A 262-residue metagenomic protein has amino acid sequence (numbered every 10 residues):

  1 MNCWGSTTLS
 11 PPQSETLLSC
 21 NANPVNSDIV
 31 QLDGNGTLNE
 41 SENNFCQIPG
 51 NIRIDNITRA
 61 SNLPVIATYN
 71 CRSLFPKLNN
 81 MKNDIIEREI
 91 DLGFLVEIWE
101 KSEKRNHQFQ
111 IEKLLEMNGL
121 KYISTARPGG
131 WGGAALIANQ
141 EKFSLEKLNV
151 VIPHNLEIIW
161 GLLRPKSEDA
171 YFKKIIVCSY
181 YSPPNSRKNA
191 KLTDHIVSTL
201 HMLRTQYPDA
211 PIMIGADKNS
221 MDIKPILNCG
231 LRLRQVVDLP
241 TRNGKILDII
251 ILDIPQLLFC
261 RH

Functional and structural regions predicted by a protein language model:
M1-H262: A shared catalytic/ligand-binding motif for oxyanion handling
